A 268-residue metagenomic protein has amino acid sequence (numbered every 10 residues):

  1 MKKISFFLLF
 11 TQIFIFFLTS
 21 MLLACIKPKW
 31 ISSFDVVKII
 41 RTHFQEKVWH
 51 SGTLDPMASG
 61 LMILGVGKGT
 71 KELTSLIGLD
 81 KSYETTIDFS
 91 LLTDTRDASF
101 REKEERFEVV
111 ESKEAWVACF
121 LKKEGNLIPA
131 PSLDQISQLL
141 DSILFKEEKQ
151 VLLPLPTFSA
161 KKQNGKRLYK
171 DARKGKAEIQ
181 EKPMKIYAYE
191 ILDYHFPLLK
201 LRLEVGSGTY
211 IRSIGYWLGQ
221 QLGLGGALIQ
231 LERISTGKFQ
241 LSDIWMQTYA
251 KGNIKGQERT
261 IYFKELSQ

Functional and structural regions predicted by a protein language model:
M1-K2, E258: Short, intrinsically disordered low-complexity segments
K3-I4, I13: Polybasic, lysine-rich low-complexity intrinsically disordered segments
F10-Q268: Catalytic/RNA-binding core of pseudouridine synthases
